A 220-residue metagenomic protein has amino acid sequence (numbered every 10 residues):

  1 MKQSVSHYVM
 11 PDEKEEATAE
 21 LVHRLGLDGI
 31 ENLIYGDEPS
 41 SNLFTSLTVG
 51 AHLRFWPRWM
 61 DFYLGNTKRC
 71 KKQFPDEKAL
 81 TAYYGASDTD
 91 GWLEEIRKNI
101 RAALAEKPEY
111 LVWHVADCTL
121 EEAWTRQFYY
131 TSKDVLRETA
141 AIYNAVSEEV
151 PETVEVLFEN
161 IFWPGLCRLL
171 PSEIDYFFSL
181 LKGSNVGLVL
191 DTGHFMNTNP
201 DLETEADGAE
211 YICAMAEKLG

Functional and structural regions predicted by a protein language model:
M1-E94, K98: N-terminal pre-domain/capping segments
K2-S6, L27-E31, S46-H52, P108-V112 (+4 more regions): Structural preference for beta-strand elements that scaffold enzyme active sites
Y8-M10, L33-Y35, H52-R58, A116-C118 (+3 more regions): Active-site beta-loop-alpha junctions enriched in small/polar residues
E15-V22, E38-S41, I100, Y143-S147 (+2 more regions): Short amphipathic alpha-helical segments and helix-helix/interface helices
S41-N42, E122-W124, C167-L169, T198-L202: A short acidic (Asp/Glu
G85-G187: Active-site acidic/histidine proton-transfer and metal-coordination neighborhood in alpha/beta enzyme cores
N197-G220: A short alpha/beta connector and helix-capping loop motif
